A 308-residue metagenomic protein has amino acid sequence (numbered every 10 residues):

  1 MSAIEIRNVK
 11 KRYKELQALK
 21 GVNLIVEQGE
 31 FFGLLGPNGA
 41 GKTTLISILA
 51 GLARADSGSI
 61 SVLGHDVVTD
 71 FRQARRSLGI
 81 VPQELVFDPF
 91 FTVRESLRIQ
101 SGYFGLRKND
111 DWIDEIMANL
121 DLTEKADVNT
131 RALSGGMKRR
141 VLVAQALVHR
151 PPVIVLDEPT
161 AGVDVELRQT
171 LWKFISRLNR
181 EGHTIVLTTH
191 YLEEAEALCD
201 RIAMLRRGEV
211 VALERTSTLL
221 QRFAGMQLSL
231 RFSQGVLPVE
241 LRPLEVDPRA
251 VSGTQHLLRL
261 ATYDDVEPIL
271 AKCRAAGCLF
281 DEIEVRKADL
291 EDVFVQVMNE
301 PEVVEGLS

Functional and structural regions predicted by a protein language model:
G58-T69, Q73-A74: Conserved ABC transporter NBD signature motif
R98, G102-K125: Conserved ABC ATPase "signature" region
N129-L133: Conserved ABC ATPase signature
R150: Conserved catalytic motifs of ABC-family nucleotide-binding domains
I154-D157: Catalytic Walker B motif of ABC-type/P-loop ATPase nucleotide-binding domains
W172-L260: ABC transporter nucleotide-binding domain
